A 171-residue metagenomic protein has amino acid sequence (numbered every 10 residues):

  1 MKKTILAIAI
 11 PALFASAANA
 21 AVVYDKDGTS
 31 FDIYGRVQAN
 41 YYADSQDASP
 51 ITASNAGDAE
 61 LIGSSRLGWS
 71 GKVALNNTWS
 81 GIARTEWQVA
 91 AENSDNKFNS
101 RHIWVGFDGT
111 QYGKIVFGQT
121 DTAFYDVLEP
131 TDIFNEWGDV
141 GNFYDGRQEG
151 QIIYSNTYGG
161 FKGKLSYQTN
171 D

Functional and structural regions predicted by a protein language model:
M1-A21: Gram-negative bacterial Sec-dependent N-terminal signal peptides
V22-Y42, A53-N170: Outer membrane beta-barrel
